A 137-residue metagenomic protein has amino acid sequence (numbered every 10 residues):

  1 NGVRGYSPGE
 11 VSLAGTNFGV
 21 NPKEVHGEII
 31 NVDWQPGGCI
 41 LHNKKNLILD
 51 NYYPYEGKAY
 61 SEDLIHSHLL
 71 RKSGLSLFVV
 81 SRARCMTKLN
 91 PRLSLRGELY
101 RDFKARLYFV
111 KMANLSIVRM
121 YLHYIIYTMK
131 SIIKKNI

Functional and structural regions predicted by a protein language model:
N1-G5, S12, N114-I137: Membrane-proximal basic amphipathic "stem/tether" segments
N1-V32: Short, flexible, basic/aromatic active-site loop/helix in glycosyltransferases
V32-W34, L49-Y53, Y60: Ligand/cofactor pocket segment of small-molecule handling proteins
Q35-G37, G57-H66: Acidic donor-binding loop at a coil-to-helix junction in glycosyltransferase catalytic cores that engages
P36-D50: Conserved nucleotide-sugar donor-binding and metal-coordinating catalytic region shared by glycosyltransferases
L41, Y60, V79: Short aromatic/basic micro-patch
P54, L77-M86: Catalytic beta-strand/loop signature of glycosyltransferases that borders the donor
K72, S94-M120: Catalytic core of nucleotide-sugar-dependent glycosyltransferases
